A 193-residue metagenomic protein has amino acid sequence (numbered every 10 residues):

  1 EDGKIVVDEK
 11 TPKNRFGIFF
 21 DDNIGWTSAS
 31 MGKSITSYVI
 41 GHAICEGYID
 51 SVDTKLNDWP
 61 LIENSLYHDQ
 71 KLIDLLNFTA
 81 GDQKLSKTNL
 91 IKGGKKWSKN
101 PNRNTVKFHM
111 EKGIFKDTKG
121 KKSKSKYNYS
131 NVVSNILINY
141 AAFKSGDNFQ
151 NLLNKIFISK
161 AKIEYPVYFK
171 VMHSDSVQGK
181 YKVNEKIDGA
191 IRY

Functional and structural regions predicted by a protein language model:
E1-W26: Short, conserved catalytic-motif segment at the N-terminal edge
G3, I24-V52, L75, S134-A141: Active-site SXXK
D8-K10, G41, S86-L90: Short, solvent-exposed loop/turn and secondary-structure capping segments
I18, N23, G41-I44, T54 (+4 more regions): Short, functionally important structural connectors and interaction interfaces within domains
D22-N23, T88-V177, I187-R192: Catalytic-site signature segments of enzymes, centered on catalytic residues
W26-I35, Y67-Q70, Y127-N135, R192-Y193: Aromatic- and histidine-enriched alpha-helix N-cap/loop-to-helix transition segments that scaffold the rims
C45-Q83, K144-Y193: Active-site helix/loop module of the DD-peptidase/beta-lactamase fold, centered on the serine-lysine SxxK catalytic
